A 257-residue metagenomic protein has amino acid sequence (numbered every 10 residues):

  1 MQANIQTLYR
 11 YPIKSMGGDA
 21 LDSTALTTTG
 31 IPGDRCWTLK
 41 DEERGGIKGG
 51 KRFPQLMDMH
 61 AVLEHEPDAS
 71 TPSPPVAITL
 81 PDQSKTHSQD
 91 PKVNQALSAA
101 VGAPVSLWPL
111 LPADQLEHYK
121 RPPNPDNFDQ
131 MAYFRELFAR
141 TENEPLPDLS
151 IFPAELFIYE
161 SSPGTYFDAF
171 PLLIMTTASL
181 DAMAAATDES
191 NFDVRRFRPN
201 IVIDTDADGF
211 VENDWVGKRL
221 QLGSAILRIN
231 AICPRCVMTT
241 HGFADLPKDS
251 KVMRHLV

Functional and structural regions predicted by a protein language model:
M1-V257: Metal-cofactor-dependent catalytic cores
